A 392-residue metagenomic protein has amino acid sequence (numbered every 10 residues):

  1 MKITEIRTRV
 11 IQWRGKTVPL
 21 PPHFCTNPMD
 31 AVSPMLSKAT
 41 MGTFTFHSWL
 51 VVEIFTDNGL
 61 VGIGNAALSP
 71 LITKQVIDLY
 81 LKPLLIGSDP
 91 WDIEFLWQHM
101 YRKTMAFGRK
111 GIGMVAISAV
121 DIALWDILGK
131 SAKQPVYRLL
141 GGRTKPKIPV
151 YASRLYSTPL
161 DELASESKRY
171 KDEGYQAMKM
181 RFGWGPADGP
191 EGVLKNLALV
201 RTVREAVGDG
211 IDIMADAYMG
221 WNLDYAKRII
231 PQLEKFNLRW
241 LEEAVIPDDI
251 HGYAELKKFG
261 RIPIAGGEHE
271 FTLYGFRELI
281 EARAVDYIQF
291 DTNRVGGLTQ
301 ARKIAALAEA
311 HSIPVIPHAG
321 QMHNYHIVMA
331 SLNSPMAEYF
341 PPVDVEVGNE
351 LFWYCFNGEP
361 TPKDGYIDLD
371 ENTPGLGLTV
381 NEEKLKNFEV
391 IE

Functional and structural regions predicted by a protein language model:
M1-P83, G87, E383-E392: N-terminal basic, low-complexity leaders that serve as flexible interaction/assembly modules and, when applicable, as
K2-V18, C25-P34, Q321-E392: Flexible C-terminal active-site loop/helix
I3, G59, L81, V120 (+8 more regions): Conserved, mostly hydrophobic/aromatic
M29, P231, N237, D248-Y366: Shared catalytic-loop signature of beta/alpha-barrel
A39-T40, F55-S131: Metal- or metallocofactor-binding catalytic centers and their adjacent structured scaffolds across diverse enzyme
F55, I112, D121-S157: Glycine-rich, aromatic-flanked loop segments that form ligand/cofactor-binding clefts across common enzyme folds
G64, V150-S153, M178-M180, I213-A217 (+5 more regions): Hydrophobic faces of well-ordered beta-strands that scaffold small-molecule active sites in alpha/beta enzyme cores
K147-F259: Metal-dependent enolase-superfamily TIM-barrel catalytic cores that perform enediolate-based chemistry
